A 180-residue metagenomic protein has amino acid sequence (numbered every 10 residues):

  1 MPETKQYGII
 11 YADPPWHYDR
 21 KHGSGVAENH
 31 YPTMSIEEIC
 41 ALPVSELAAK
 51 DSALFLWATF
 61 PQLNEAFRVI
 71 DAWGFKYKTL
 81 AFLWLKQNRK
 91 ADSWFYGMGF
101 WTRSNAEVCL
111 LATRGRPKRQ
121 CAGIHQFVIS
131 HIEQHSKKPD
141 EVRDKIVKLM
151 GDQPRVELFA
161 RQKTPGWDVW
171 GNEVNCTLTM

Functional and structural regions predicted by a protein language model:
M1-M180: Class I S-adenosyl-L-methionine-dependent methyltransferase catalytic core
